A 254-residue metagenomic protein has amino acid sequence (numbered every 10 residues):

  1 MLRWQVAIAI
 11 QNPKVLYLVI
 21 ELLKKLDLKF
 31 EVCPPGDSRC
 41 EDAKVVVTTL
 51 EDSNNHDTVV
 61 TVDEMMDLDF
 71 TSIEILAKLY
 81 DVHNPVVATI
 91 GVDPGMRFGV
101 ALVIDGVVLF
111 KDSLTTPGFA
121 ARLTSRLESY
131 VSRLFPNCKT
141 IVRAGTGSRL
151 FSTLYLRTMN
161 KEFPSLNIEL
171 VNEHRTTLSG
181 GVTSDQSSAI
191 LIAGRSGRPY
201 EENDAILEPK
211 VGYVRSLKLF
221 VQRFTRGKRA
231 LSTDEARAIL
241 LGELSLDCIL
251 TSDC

Functional and structural regions predicted by a protein language model:
M1-P34, S38-F70, E74-T89, M96-C254: Phosphate- and other anionic-substrate recognition elements at nucleic-acid/protein interfaces
